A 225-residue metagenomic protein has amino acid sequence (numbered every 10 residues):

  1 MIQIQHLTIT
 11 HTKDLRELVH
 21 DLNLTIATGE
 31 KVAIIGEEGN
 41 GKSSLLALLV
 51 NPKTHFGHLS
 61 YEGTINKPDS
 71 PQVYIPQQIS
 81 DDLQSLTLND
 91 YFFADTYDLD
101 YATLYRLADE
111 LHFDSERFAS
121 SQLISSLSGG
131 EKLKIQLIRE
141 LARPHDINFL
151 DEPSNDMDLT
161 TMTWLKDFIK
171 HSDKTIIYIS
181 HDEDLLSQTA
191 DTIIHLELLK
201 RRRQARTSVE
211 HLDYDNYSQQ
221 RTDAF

Functional and structural regions predicted by a protein language model:
M1-I4, T8-L22, T28, H58-S60: A short, flexible loop at the N-terminus of ABC-type nucleotide-binding domains that lies
T10-T12, S70-P71, P76-K132, R143 (+1 more regions): ABC-family P-loop ATPase nucleotide-binding domains
K31-I35, S43-D100, E197-R203, H211: ABC ATPase nucleotide-binding domain signature region
A94-L107, T192-F225: Extended, highly charged alpha-helical segments
L137: Hydrophobic anchor residue at the start of the ABC signature
E140-D146: A short, proline-enriched helix->beta-strand linker immediately N-terminal to the Walker B motif in ABC-type P-loop
N148-E152: Catalytic Walker B motif of ABC-type/P-loop ATPase nucleotide-binding domains
S180-H181: H-loop/switch region of ABC-family ATPase nucleotide-binding domains
